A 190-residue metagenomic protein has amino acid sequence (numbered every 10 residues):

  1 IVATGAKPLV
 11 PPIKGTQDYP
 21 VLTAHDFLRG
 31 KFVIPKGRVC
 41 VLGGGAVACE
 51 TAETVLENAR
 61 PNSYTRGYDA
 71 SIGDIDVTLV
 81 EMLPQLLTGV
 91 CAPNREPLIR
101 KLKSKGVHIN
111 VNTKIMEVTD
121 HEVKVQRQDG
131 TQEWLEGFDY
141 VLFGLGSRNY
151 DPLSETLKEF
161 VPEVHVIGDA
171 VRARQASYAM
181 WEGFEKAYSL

Functional and structural regions predicted by a protein language model:
A3-L86, Q126-L190: Rossmann-like dinucleotide/flavin-binding elements
A6-P11, V111-E122: A conserved short coil-to-beta-strand element within the FAD-binding core of flavoproteins
H25, R100, H108-N110, H121 (+1 more regions): Histidine (H) residue identity feature
L83, T88-T113: N-terminal Rossmann-like dinucleotide/flavin-binding domain of flavoprotein oxidoreductases that bind FAD/FMN
V90-A92, V123, A179: Short aromatic-enriched loop/helix-cap "lid" or pocket-rim segments at secondary-structure transitions that line
N94-L98, E117, H121-E122, Q126: Conserved N-terminal Rossmann-fold NAD(P) cofactor-binding segment
